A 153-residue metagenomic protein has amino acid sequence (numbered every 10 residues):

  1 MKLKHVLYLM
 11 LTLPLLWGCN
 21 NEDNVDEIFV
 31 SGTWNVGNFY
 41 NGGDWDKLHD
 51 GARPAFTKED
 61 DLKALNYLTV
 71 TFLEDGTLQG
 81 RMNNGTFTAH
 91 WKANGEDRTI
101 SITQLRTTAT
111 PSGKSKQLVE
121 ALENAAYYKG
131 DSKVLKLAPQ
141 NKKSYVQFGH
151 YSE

Functional and structural regions predicted by a protein language model:
M1-W17: Sec-dependent bacterial lipoprotein signal peptides
W17-E153: Lipid interaction determinants
